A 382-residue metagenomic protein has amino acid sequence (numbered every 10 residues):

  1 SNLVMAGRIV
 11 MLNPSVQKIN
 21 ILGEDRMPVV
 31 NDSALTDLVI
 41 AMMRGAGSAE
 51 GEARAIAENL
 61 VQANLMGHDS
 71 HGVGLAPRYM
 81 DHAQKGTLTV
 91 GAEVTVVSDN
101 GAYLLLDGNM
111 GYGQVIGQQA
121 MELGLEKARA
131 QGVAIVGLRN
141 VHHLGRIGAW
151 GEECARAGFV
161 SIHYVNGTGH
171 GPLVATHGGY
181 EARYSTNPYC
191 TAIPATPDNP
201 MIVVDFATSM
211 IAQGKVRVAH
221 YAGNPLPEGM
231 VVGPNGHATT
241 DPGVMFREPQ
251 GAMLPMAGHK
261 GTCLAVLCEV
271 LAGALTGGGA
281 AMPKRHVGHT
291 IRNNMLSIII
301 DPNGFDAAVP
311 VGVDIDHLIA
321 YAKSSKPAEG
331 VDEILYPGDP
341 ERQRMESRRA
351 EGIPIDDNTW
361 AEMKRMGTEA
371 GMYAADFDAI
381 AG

Functional and structural regions predicted by a protein language model:
S1-A6: Extreme N-terminal basic, low-complexity initiation segments that serve as generic localization/processing leaders
L22, V29-N31, L35-L38, L275 (+1 more regions): Catalytic-core signal marking the mid-to-C-terminal active-site face
P28-N31, S48-G74, L88-D99, H289-R292: N-terminal glycine-rich anion-binding loops that anchor highly charged ligand groups
G72-L125: Active-site cofactor/substrate anionic-group-binding motifs, chiefly glycine- and Lys/Arg-rich phosphate-binding loops
L105-T196: A generic, well-ordered mixed alpha/beta core segment in the N-terminal half of proteins
G171-G243: Phosphate/diphosphate-binding glycine-rich loops and adjacent basic-rich segments that engage nucleotide
A212-G277, G288-T290: Small-residue-enriched flexible segments
